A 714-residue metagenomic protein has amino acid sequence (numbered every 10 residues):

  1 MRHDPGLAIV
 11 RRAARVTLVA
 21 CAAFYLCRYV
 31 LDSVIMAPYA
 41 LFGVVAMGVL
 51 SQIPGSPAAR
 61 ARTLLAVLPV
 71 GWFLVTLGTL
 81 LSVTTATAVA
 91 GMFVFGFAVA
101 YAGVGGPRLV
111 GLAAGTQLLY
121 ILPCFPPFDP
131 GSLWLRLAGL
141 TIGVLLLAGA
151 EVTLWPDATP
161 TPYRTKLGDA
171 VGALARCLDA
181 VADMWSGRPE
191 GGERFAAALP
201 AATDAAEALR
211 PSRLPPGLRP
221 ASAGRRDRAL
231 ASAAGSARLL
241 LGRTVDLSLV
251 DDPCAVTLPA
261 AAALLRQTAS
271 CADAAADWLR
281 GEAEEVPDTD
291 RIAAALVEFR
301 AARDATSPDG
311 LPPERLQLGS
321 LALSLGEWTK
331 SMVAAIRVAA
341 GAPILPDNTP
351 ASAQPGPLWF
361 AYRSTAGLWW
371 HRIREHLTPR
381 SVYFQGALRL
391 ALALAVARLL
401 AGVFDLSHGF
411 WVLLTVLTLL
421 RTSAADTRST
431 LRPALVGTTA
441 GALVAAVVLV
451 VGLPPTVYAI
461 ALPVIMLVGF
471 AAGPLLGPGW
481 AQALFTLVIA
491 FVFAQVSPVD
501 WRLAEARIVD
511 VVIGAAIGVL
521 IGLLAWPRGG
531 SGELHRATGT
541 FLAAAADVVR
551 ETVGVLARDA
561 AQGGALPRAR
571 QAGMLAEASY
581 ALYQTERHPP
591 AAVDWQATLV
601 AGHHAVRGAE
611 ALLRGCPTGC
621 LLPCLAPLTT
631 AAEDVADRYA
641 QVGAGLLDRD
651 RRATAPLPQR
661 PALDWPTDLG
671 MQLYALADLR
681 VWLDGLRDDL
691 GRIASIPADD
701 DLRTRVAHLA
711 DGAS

Functional and structural regions predicted by a protein language model:
M1-A150, L154-W155, L316, E327-A483 (+8 more regions): Alpha-helical transmembrane segments and their membrane-interface boundaries that form or gate the permeation pathway
M1-T17, C21, Y29, Q52-I53 (+7 more regions): Long, hydrophobic alpha-helical segments that serve as membrane-spanning/inserting helices
P463, P478-L487, V499, D689-R692 (+2 more regions): C-terminal functional regions that serve as terminal interaction/effector modules
V488-F493, V511-A516, G532-R568, A572: Cytosolic/matrix-facing juxtamembrane and C-terminal tails of multi-pass cellular membrane proteins
V519-L520: Cytochrome P450 heme-binding "Cys pocket" and the immediately downstream C-terminal segment
H603: Gly/Thr-rich phosphate-binding loop signature of adenosyl cofactor/nucleotide-binding cores
